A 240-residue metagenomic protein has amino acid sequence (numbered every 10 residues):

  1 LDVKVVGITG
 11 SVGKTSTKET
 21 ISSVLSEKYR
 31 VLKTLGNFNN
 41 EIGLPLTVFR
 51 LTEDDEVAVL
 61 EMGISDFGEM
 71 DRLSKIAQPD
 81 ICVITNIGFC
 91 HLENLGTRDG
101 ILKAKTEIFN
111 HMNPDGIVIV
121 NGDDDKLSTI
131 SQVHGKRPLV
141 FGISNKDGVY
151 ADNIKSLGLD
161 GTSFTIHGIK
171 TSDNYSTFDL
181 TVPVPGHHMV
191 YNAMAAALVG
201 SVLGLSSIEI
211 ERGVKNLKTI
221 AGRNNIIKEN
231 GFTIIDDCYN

Functional and structural regions predicted by a protein language model:
L1-G122, K126-H134, M194, S201: Phosphate-binding loop of NTP-binding sites
V3, V83-I234: Acidic, Mg2+-coordinating active-site environments of NTP-dependent enzymes
N240: Anionic-ligand binding region
